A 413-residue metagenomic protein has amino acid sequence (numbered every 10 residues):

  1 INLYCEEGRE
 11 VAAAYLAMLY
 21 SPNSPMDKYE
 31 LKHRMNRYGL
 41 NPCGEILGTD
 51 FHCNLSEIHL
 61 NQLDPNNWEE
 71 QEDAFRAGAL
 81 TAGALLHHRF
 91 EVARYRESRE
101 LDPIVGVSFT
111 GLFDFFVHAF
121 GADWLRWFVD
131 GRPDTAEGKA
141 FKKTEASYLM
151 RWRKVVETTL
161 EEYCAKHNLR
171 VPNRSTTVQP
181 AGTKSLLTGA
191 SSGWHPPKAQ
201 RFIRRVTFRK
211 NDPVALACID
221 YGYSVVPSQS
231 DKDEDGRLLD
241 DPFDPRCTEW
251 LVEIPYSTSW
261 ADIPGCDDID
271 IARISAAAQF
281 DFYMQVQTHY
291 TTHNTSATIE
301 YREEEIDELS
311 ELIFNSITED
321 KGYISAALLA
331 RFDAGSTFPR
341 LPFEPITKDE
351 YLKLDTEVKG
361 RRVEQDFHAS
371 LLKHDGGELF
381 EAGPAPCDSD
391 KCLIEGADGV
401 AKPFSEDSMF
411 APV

Functional and structural regions predicted by a protein language model:
N2-E6, A13, R76, L80 (+7 more regions): A broad, structural surface signal
N2-L40, S147-A181, G189, Q229 (+1 more regions): Conserved mixed alpha/beta core segments that line enzyme active sites in large multi-domain catalysts
N23-D27, L31-H52, S56-D64, E72-E91 (+5 more regions): Catalytic alpha/beta core of large soluble enzyme barrels
F51, S108-G111: Catalytic-loop motifs flanking and including active-site residues across diverse enzymes
L86-A93, I104, G111, F116-P180: Internal maturation/activation junctions in enzymes
E157, E161, P384, S389: Residues immediately within or flanking Cys/His clusters that coordinate Zn2+ in small zinc-binding modules
